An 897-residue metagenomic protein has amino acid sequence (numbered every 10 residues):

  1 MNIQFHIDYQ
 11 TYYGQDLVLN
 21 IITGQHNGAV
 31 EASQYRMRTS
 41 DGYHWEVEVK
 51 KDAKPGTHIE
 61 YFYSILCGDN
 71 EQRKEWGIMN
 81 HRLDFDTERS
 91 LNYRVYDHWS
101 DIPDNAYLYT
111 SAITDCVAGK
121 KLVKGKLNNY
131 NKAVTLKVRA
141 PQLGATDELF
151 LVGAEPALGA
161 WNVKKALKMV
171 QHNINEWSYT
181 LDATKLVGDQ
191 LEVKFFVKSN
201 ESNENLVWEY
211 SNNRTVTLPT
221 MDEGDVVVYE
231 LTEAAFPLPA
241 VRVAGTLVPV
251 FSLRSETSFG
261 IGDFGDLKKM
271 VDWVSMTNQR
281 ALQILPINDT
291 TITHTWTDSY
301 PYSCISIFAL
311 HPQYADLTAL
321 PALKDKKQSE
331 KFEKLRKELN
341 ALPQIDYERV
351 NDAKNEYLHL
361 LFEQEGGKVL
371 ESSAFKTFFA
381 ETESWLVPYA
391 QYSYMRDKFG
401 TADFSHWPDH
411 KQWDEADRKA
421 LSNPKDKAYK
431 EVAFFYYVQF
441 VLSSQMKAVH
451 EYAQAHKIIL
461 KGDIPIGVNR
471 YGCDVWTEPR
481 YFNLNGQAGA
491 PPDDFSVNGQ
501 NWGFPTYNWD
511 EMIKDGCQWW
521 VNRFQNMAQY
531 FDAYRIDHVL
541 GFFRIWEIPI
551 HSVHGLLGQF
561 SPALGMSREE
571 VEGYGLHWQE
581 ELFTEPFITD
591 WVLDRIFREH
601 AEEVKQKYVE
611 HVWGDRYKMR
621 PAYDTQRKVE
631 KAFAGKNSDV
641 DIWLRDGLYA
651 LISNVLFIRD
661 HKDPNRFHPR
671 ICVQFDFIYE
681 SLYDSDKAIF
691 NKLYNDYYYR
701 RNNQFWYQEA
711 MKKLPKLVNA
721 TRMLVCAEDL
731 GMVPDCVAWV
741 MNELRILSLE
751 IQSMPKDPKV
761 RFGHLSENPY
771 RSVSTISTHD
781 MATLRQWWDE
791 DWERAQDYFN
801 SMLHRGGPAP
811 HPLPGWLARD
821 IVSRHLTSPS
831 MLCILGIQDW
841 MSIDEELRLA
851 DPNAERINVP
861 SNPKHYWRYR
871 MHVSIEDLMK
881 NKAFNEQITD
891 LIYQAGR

Functional and structural regions predicted by a protein language model:
N2, Q10-H58, L66-T87, A140-Q190 (+3 more regions): Aromatic-rich carbohydrate-binding modules that target alpha-glucans
I3-I7, K132-R139: A short, amphipathic beta-strand motif
K50, N105-N131, T135, D182-K185 (+1 more regions): Catalytic cores of glycan-processing enzymes that make or break glycosidic bonds
R82-H98: C2-type phospholipid-binding modules
